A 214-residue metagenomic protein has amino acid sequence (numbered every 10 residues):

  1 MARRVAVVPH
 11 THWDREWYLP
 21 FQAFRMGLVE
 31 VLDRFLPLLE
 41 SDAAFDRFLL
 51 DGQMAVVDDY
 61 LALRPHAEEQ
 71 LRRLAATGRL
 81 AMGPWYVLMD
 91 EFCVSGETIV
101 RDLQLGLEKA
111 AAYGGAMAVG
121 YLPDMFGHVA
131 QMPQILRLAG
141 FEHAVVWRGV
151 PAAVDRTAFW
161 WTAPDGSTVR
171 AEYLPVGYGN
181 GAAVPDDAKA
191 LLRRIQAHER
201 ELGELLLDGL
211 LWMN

Functional and structural regions predicted by a protein language model:
M1-N214: Catalytic-domain carbohydrate-binding cleft regions of carbohydrate-active enzymes
